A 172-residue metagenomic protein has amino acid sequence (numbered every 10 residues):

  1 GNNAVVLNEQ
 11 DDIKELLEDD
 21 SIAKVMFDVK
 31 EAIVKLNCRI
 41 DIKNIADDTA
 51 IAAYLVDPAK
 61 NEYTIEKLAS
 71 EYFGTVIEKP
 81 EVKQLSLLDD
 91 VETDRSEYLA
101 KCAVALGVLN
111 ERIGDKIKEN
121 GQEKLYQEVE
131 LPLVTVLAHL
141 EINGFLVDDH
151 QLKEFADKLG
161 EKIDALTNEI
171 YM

Functional and structural regions predicted by a protein language model:
G1-E71, G160: Conserved RNase H-like, two-metal-ion catalytic cores of nucleic-acid enzymes
L7-N8, T64, V76-L87: Short, solvent-exposed coil/turn linker segments
R39, L68, P80-M172: Mixed-charge, glycine-rich, non-catalytic linkers/tails in nucleic-acid processing enzymes
G74-T75, F145: Short glycine/serine/threonine/alanine-rich loop segments
